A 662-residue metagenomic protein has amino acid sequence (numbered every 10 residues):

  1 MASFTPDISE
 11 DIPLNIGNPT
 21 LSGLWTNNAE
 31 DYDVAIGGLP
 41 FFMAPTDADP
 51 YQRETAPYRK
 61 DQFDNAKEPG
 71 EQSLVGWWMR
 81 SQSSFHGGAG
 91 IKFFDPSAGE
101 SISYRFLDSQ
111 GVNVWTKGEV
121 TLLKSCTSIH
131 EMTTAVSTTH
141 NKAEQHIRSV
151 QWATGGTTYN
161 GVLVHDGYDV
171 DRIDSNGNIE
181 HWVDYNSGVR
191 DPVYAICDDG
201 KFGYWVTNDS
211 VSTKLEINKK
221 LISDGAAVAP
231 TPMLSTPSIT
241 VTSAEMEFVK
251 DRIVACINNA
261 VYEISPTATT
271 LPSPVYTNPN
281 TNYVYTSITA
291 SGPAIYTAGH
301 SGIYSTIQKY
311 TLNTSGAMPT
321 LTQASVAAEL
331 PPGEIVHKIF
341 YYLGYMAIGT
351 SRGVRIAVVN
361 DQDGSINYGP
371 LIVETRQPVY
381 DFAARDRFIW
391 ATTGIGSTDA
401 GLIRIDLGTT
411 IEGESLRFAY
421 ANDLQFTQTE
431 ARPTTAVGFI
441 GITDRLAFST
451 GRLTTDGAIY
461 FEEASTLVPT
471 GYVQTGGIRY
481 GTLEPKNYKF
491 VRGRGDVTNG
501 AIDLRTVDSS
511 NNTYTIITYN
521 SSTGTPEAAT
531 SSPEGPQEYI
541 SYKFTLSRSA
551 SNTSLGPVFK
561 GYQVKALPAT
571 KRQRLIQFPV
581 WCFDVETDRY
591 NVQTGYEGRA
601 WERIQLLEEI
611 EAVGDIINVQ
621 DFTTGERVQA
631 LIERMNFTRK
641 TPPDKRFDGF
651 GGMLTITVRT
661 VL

Functional and structural regions predicted by a protein language model:
A2-N186, A195-C197, V206-V228, E245 (+8 more regions): N-terminal beta-propeller domains
L14, G37, F41-A44, R53 (+12 more regions): Non-cytosolic beta-sandwich-type ligand-binding/adhesion modules
G88, S101, T138-G156, S187-K201 (+5 more regions): Repeated scaffold domains used in trafficking and secretory/extracellular systems, primarily beta-propellers
E180-N186, A227-S235, L271-N278, M318-A328 (+4 more regions): Beta-propeller fold detector
Y262-I264, T306-A317, G353-V359, G364 (+6 more regions): Subunit-assembly interface segments of extracellular/virion macromolecular structures
I335-R355, I372-G413, G481-E484, F490: Loop/turn-rich, solvent-exposed surfaces of beta-rich toroidal or solenoidal domains
R432-Q474: Blade-level signature of beta-propeller repeat domains, shared across WD40, Kelch, NHL, RCC1 and BNR/Asp-box propellers
L567-L662: Extracellular/virion structural assembly segments
